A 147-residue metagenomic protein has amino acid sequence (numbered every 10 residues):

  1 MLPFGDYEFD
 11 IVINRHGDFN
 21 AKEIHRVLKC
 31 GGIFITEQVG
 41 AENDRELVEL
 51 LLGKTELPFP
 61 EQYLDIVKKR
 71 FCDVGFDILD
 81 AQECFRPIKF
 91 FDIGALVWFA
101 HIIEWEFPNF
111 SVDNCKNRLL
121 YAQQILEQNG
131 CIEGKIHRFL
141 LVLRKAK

Functional and structural regions predicted by a protein language model:
M1, G17: Conserved SAM/SAH-binding loop
L2-I11: A short acidic, Gly/Pro-enriched loop at the edge of an enzyme's catalytic core that lines a small-molecule cofactor
D10, R15, E37: Residues lining the SAM
F19-I35: A short glycine-rich, Lys/Arg-flanked "PGG" loop and its adjoining helix->strand segment in the class I
K29, E49, L64: Long C-terminal interaction/binding lobes of large macromolecular proteins
V39-P58: Short, glycine-/aromatic-enriched active-site segment of Class I SAM-dependent methyltransferases
L52-I66, W105-N109: Acceptor-substrate binding/catalytic loop of class I
D77-K147: Conserved Class I S-adenosyl-L-methionine
